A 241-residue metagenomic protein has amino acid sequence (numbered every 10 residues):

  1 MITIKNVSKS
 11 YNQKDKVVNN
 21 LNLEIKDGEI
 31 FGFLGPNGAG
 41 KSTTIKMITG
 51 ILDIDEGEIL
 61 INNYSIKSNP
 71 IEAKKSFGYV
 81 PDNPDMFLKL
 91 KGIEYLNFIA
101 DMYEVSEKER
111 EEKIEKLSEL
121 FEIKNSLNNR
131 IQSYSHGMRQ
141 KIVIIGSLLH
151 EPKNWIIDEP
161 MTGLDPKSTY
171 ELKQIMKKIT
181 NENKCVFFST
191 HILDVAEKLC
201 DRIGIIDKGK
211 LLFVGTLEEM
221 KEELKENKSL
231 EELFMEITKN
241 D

Functional and structural regions predicted by a protein language model:
M1-N20, D27, P70: A short, flexible loop at the N-terminus of ABC-type nucleotide-binding domains that lies
G57-S68, E72-F77: Conserved ABC transporter NBD signature motif
N97, D101, K108-S126: Conserved ABC ATPase "signature" region
R130-G137: Conserved ABC ATPase signature
L149-K153: A short, proline-enriched helix->beta-strand linker immediately N-terminal to the Walker B motif in ABC-type P-loop
W155-E159: Catalytic Walker B motif of ABC-type/P-loop ATPase nucleotide-binding domains
V214-G215: ABC ATPase "signature
